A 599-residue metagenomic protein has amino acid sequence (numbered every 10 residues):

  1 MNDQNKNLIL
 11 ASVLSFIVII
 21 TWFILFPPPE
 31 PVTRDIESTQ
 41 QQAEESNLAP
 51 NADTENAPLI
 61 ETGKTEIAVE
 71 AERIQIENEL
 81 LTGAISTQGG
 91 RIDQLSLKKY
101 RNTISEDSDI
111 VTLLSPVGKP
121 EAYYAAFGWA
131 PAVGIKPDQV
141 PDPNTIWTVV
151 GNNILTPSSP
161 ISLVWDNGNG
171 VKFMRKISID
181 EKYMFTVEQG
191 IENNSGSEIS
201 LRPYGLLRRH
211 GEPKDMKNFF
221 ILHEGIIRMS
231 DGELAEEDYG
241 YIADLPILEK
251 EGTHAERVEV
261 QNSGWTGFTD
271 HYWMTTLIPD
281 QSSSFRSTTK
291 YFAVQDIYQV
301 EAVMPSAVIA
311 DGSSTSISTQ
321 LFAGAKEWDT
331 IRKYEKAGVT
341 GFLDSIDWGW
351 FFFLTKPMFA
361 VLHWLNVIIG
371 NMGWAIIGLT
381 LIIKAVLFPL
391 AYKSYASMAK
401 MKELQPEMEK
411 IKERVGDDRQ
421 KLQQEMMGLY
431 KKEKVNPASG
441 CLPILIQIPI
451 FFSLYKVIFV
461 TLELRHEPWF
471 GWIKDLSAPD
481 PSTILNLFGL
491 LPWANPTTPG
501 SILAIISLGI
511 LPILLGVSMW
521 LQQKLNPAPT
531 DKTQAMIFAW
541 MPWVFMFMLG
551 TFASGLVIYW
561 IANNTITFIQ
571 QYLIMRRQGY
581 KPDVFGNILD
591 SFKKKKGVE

Functional and structural regions predicted by a protein language model:
M1, N51-D53, L59, E70 (+3 more regions): Intrinsically disordered, low-complexity regulatory regions of eukaryotic regulatory proteins
M1, N7, A57-I60, I67-V69 (+7 more regions): Short secondary-structure boundary micro-motifs
M1-Q41, I85, E188-G190, P203-H223 (+2 more regions): Helix-loop-helix
D3-N5, Q42, E66, V150-N153: Aromatic/His-enriched, Gly/Pro-containing loop or helix-boundary segments that lie immediately adjacent to catalytic
S15, I24-L114, K595-E599: Juxtamembrane extramembrane loops of integral membrane proteins
E77-G341: Soluble non-transmembrane domains of integral membrane proteins
